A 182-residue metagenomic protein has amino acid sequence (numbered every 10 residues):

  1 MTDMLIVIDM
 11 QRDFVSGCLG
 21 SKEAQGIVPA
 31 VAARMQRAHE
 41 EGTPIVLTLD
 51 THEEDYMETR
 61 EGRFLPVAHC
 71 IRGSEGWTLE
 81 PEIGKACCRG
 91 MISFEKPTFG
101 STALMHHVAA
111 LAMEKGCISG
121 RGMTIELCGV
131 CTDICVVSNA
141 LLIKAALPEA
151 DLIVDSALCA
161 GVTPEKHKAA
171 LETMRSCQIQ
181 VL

Functional and structural regions predicted by a protein language model:
M1-S93, E114-S119, I153, V162-S176 (+1 more regions): Active-site acidic carboxylates
A33-R37, V137-L147: Histidine-anchored nucleotide/phosphate-binding helix
L49, G129, S156-A157: Short secondary-structure boundary segments
C87, V108, A112, A146-L147: Active-site catalytic pocket residues across diverse enzymes, especially alpha/beta-hydrolases
E95-A140, A160-L182: Conserved N-terminal glycine/acidic-rich loop preference
E149-D155: Short hydrophobic/aromatic-enriched beta-strand-loop microsegments
